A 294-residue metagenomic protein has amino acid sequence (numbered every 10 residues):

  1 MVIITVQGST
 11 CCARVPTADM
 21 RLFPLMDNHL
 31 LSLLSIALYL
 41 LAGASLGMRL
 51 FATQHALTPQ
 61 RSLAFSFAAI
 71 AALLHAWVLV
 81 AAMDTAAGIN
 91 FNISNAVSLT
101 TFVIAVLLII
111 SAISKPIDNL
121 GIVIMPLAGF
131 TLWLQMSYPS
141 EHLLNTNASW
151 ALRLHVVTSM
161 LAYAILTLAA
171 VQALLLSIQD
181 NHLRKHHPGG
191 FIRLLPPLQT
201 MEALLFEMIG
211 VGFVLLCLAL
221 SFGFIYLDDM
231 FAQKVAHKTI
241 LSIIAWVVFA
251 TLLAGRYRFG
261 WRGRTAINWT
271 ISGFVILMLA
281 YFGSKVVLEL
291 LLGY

Functional and structural regions predicted by a protein language model:
R21-L40, A162-L166, L291: Hydrophobic transmembrane alpha-helical segments in integral membrane proteins
L30-L38, I89-T101, V235-A245: Structural signature of hydrophobic alpha-helical transmembrane segments
S32-Q54: N-terminal signal-anchor/start-transfer transmembrane helix
P59-S66, S94-N95, D118-A128, A266-S272: Cytoplasmic-side transmembrane-helix entry/capping segments in multi-pass membrane proteins
A112-L161: Hydrophobic alpha-helical segments and helix pairs
Q179-M201: Membrane-interface interhelical connector segments
G255-I276: Interfacial loop-to-transmembrane junctions
A280-Y294: Juxtamembrane boundary at the C-terminal end of a transmembrane helix
